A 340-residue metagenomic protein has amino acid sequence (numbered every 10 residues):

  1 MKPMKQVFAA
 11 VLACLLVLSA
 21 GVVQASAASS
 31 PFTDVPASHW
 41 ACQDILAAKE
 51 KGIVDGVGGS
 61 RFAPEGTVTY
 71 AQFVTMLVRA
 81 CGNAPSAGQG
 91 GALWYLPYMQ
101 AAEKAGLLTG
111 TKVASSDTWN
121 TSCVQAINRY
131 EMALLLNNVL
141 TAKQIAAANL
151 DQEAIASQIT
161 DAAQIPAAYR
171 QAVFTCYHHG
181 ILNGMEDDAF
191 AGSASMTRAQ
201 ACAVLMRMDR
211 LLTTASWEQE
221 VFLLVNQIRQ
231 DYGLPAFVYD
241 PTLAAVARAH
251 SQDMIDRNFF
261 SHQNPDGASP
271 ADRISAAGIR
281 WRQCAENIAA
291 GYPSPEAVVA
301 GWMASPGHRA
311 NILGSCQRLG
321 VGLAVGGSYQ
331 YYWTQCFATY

Functional and structural regions predicted by a protein language model:
M4-F8, L15-W40, D55-Y130, V139-Y169 (+3 more regions): Feature responds to low-complexity, polar/acidic, surface-exposed segments characteristic of secreted/exported proteins
H39, H179, H250, S261-H262 (+1 more regions): Histidine-centered active-site/metal-ligand motif
I45-A48, F73, L77, A102 (+3 more regions): A short amphipathic alpha-helical interaction element
G52, G180: Phosphate/pyrophosphate-binding loop motifs in nucleotide- or prenyl diphosphate-using proteins
Y70, R129, R198, A215-D272 (+2 more regions): Short, well-ordered surface patches within globular domains
S269-Y340: A well-ordered secondary-structure block
